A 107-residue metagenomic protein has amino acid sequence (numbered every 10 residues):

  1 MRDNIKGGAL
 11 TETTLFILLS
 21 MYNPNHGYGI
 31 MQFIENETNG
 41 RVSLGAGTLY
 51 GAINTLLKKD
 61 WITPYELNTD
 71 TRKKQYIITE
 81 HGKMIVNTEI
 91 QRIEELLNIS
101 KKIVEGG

Functional and structural regions predicted by a protein language model:
M1-K6: Short, Lys/Arg-enriched N-terminal segment that forms or immediately precedes the first helix of a structured domain
G7-T48: N-terminal helix-turn-helix DNA-binding core of bacterial DNA-binding proteins
L19, Q32, N54, N87 (+1 more regions): A cross-family signal for key residues in well-ordered alpha-helices that form functional helical elements
L49-Y50, L56: Basic amphipathic alpha-helical segments that dock to polyanions
L57-R72, I77: Beta-hairpin "wing" of winged helix-turn-helix
D70-I90: Basic, amphipathic "hinge/linker" alpha-helix immediately C-terminal to the N-terminal HTH DNA-binding motif
M84-G107: Amphipathic alpha-helical dimerization/coiled-coil segments that flank or bridge DNA-binding/regulatory modules
